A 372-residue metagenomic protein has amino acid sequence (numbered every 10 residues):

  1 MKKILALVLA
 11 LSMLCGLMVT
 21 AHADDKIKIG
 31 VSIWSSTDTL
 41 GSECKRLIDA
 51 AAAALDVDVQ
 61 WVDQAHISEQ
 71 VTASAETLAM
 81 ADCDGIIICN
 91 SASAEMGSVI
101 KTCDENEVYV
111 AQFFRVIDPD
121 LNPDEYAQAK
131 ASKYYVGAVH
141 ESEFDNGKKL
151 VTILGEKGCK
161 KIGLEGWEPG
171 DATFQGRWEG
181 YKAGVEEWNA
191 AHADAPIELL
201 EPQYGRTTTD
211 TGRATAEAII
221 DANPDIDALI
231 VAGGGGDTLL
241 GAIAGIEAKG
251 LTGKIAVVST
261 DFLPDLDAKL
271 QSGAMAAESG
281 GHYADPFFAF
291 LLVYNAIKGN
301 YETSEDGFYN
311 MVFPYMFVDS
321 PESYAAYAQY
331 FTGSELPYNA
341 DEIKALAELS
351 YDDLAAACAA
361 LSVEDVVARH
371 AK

Functional and structural regions predicted by a protein language model:
M1, L17-A23: Intrinsically disordered, low-complexity Ser/Thr/Pro-rich tracts
M1-V8: Positively charged n-region of N-terminal signal peptides that target proteins for export
H22-K372: A residue-level marker of the well-folded mature domains of exported/periplasmic proteins
